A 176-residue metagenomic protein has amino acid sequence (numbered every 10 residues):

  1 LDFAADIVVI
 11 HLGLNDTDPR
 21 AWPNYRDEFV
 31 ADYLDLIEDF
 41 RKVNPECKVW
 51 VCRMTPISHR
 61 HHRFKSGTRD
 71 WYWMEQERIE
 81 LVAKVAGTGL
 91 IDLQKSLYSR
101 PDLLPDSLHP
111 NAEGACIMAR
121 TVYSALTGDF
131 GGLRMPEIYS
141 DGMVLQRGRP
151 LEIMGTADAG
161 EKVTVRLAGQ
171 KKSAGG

Functional and structural regions predicted by a protein language model:
L1-D129: Alpha-helical cap/lid subdomain in secreted, periplasmic, or secretory-pathway luminal O-acyl-processing enzymes
G132-P136, S140-G176: Ser/Thr-rich low-complexity repeats and stalk/linker segments
